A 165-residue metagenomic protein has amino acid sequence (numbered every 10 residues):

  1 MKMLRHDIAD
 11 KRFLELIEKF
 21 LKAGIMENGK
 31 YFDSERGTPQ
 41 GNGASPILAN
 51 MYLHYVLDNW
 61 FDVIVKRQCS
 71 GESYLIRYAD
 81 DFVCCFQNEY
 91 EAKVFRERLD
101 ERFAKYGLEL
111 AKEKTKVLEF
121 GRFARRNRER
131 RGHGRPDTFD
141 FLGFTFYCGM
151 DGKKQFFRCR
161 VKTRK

Functional and structural regions predicted by a protein language model:
M1-K165: Non-catalytic terminal/accessory segments
